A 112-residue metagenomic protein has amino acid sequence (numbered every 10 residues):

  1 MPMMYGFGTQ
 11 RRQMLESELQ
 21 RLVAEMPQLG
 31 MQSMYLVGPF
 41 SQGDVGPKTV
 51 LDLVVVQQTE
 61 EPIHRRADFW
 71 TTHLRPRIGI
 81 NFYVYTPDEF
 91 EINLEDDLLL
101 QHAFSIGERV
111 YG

Functional and structural regions predicted by a protein language model:
M1-S33, S41-P47, Q57-G112: Catalytic core of pol beta-like nucleotidyltransferases
T49-L51: Short, conserved active-site loops that position catalytic residues or coordinate cofactors/metal ions across diverse
L53-V55: Short beta-strand->loop micro-motif that forms the acidic, two-metal-ion catalytic signature in nucleotide-processing
